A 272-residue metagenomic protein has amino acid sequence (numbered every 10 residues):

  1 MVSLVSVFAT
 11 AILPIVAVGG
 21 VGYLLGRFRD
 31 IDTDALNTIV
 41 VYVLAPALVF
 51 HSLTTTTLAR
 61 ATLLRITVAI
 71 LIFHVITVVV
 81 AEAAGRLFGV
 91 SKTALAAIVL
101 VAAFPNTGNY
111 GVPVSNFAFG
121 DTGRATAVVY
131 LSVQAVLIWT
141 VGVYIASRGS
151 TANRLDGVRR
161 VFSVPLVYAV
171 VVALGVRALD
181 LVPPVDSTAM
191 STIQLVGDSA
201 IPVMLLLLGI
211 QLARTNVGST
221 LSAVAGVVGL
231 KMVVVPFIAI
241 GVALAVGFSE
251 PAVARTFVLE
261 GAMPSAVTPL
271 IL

Functional and structural regions predicted by a protein language model:
M1-L272: Alpha-helical transmembrane segments of multi-pass small-molecule/ion transporters
